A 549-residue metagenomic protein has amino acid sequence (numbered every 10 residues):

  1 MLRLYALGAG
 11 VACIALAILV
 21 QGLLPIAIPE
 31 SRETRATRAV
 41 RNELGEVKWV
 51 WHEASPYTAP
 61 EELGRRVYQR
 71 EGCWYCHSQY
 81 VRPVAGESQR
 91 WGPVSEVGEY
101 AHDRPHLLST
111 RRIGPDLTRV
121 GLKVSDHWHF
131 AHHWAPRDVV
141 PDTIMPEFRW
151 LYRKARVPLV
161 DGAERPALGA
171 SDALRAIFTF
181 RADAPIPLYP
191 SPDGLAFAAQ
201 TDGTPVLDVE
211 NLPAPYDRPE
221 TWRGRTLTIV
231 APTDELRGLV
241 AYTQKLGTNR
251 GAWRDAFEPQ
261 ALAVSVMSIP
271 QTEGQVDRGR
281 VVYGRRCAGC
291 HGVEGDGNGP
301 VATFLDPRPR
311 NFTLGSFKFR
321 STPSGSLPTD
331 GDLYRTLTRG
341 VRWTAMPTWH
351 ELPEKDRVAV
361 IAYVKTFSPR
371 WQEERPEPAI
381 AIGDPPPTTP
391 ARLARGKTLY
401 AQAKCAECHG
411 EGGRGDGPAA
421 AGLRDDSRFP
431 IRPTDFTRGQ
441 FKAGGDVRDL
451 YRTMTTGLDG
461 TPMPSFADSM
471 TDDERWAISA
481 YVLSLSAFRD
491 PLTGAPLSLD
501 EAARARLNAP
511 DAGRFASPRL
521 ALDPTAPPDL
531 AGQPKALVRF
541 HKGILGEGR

Functional and structural regions predicted by a protein language model:
L7-G22: Hydrophobic membrane-insertion alpha-helices, especially the h-region of bacterial N-terminal signal peptides
P25-V40: Ser/Thr/Pro/Gly-rich low-complexity linker/stalk segments immediately outside membranes or between
A36-Q69, P83-V84, P115, T226 (+7 more regions): Electrostatic cytochrome c docking/interface patches
A54, T58-E61, G86-T226, V230-T233 (+5 more regions): Extracytoplasmic electron-transfer domains, predominantly the class I c-type cytochrome c fold
P56-Q79, P93-E96, E273-V293, T388-R414 (+2 more regions): Sequence/structural segment immediately N-terminal to covalent heme-attachment motifs in c-type and related
Q69-Y75, Y80, I113-D116, E235 (+11 more regions): Short pre-active-site segment immediately N-terminal to redox-active cysteine/selenocysteine motifs in thiol-based
R225, K245-Q275, A288-T313: Accessory recognition modules or surfaces
L246-W253, T272, D296-N298, W343-W349 (+8 more regions): Inter-heme linker and motif-flanking segments adjacent to c-type heme-binding CXXCH motifs in c-type cytochromes
